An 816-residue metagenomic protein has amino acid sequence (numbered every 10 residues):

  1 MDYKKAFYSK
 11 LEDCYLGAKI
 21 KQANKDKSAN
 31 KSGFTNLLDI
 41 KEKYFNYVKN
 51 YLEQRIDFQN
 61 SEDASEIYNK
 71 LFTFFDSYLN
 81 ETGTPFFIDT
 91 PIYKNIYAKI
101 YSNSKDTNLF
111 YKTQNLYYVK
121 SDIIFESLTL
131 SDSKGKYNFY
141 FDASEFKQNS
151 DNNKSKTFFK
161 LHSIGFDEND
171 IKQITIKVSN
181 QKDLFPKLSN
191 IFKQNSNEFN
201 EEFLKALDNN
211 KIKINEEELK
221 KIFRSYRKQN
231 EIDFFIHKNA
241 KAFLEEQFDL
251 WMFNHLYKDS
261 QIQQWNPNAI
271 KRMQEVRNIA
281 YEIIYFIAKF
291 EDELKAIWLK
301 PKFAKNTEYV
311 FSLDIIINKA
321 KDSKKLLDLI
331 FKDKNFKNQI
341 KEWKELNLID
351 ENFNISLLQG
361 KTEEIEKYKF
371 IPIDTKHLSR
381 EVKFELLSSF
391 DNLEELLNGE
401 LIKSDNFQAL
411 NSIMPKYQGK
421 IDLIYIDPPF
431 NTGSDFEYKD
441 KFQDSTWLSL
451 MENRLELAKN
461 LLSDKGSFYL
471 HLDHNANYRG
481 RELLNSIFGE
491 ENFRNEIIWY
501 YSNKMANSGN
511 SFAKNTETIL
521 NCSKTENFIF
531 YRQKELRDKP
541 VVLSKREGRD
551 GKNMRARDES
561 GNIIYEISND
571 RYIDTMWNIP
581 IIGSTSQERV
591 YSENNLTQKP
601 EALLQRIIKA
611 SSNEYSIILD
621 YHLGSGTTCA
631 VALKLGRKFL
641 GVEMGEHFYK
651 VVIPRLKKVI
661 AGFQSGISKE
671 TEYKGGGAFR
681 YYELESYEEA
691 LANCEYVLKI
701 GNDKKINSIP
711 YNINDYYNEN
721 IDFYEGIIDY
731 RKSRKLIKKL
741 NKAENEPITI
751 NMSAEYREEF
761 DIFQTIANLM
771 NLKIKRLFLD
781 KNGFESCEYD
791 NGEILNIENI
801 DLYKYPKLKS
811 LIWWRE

Functional and structural regions predicted by a protein language model:
M1-F390, N398, M414-I421, L455-L457 (+8 more regions): Accessory, often C-terminal, charged low-complexity segments
N392-K416, I424, N431, D435 (+2 more regions): A conserved hydrophobic secondary-structure block that centers on an alpha-helix together with its immediately flanking
I402, Y469-L470, Y621, G641: Conserved SAM-binding loop
K416-S434, L484, I618-A632: Conserved proline-anchored active-site loop of SAM-dependent methyltransferases that bridges a beta-strand
D422, P429-L450, R454, N460 (+2 more regions): Mobile active-site "lid"/loop adjacent to the S-adenosyl-L-methionine
D435-D440, Q587-E593: Short acidic, glycine/proline-rich loop/turn micro-motifs
G466-S467, I617: Short glycine-centered segments of the SAM/dcSAM-binding site in methyltransferase folds
R589-L603: Conserved SAM-binding loop and adjacent beta-strand
